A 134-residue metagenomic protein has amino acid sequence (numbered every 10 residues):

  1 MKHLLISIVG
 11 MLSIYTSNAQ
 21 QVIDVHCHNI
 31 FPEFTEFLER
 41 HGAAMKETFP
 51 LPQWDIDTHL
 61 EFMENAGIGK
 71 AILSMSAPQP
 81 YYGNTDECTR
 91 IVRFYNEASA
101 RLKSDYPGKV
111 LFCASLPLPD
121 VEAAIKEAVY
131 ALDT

Functional and structural regions predicted by a protein language model:
L4-S13: Sec-dependent N-terminal signal peptides
G10, N18-T134: Helix-coil boundary/capping segments in enzymes
